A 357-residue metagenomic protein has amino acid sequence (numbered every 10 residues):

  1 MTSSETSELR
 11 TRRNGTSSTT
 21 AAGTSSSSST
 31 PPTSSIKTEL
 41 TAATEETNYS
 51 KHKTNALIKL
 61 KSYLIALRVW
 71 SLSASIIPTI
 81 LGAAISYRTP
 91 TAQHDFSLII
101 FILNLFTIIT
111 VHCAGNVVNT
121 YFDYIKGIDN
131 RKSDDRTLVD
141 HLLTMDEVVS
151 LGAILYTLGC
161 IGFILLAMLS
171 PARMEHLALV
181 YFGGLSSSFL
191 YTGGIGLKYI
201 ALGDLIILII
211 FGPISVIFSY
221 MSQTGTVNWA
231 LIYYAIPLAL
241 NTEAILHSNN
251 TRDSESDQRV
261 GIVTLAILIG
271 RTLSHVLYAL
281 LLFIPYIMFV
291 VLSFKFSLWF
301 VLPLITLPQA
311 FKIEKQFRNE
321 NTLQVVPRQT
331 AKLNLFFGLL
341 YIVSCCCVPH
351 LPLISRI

Functional and structural regions predicted by a protein language model:
T2-L103, G115, K198-G203: Topogenic membrane-insertion module of multi-pass membrane proteins
S73-G82, L205-Y220, L238, I267-R271 (+1 more regions): Small-residue-rich segments of transmembrane alpha-helices in multi-pass membrane proteins, especially helix faces
I80, I85, Q93-V118, A178-F189 (+1 more regions): Membrane-embedded alpha-helical segments that form the functional core of polytopic membrane enzymes, especially those
T110-D134, E243-A266: Acidic (Asp/Glu-rich) catalytic motifs at the cytosolic membrane interface
R131-A172, I262-F296, K332-L340: Multi-pass membrane catalytic core of lipid/isoprenoid biosynthesis enzymes
R136-T226: Intramembrane alpha-helical segments
L205-S254, T272-V276: Functional transmembrane core segments of multi-pass inner-membrane proteins
I287, V291-L353: Extended hydrophobic alpha-helices typical of membrane-associated regions
